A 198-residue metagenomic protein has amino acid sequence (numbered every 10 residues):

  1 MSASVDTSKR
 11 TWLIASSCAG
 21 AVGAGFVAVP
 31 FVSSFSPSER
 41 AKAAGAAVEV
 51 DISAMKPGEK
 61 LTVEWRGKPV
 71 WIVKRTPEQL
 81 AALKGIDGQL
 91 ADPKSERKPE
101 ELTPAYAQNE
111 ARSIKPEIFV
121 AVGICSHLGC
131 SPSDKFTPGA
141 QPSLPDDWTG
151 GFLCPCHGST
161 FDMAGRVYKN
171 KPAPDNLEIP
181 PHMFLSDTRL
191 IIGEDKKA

Functional and structural regions predicted by a protein language model:
S2-A19: N-terminal secretory signal peptides and thylakoid transit peptides that target proteins across membranes
V5, T11, A24-E64, K68: C-terminal segment of N-terminal export signals and the immediately downstream linker at the start of the mature
I14-S17, G25-P30, S34-R40, P145-T149 (+1 more regions): Generic detector of short, locally flexible boundary/turn motifs and exposed helical patches
A21-A24, D175: Active-site-proximal structural scaffolding
E39, I52-E59, P69, K94 (+3 more regions): Solvent-exposed, flexible loop/coil residues
I52, W65, V73-K74, V122 (+2 more regions): Pocket-edge structural micro-motifs
G58-A107: Extracytoplasmic/periplasmic/luminal assembly and interaction segments in envelope/secretory/respiratory proteins
Q89-A198: Rieske [2Fe-2S] iron-sulfur-binding domain
